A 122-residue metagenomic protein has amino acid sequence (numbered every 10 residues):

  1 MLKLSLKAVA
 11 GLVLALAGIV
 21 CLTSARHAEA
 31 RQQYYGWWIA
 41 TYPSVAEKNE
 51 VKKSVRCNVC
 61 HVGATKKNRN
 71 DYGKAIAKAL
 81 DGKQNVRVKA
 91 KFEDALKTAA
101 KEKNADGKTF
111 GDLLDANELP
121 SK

Functional and structural regions predicted by a protein language model:
M1-V13: Bacterial N-terminal signal peptides that target proteins for export
L16-H27: C-terminal segment of classical bacterial N-terminal signal peptides
H27-V51, A90-N117: Sequence context of c-type cytochrome heme-c attachment sites
S54-A64: The canonical Cys-X-X-Cys-His
K66-R69: Short, non-ligating residues that shape and space the ligands of small metal-coordination modules and catalytic
Y72-A99: Short microdomains enriched in Cys/His and/or Lys/Arg
S121-K122: Short, solvent-exposed mixed-charge patches
